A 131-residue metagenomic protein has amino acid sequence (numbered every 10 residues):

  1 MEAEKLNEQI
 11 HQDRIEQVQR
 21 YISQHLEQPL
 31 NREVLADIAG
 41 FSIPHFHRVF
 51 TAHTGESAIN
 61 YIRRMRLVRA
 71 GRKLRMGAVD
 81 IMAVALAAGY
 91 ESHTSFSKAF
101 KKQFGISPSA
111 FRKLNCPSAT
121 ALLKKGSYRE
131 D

Functional and structural regions predicted by a protein language model:
A3, Q12, E16-E33, A52-A87 (+1 more regions): Terminal helix-turn-helix DNA-binding modules in bacterial transcription factors
A39, A88-G89: Core residues of bacterial helix-turn-helix
S42-I43, E91-S92: Short coil turns linking two alpha-helices in DNA-binding domains
F46, F50, S95-F96, F100: Short hydrophobic/aromatic patch on the recognition helix
